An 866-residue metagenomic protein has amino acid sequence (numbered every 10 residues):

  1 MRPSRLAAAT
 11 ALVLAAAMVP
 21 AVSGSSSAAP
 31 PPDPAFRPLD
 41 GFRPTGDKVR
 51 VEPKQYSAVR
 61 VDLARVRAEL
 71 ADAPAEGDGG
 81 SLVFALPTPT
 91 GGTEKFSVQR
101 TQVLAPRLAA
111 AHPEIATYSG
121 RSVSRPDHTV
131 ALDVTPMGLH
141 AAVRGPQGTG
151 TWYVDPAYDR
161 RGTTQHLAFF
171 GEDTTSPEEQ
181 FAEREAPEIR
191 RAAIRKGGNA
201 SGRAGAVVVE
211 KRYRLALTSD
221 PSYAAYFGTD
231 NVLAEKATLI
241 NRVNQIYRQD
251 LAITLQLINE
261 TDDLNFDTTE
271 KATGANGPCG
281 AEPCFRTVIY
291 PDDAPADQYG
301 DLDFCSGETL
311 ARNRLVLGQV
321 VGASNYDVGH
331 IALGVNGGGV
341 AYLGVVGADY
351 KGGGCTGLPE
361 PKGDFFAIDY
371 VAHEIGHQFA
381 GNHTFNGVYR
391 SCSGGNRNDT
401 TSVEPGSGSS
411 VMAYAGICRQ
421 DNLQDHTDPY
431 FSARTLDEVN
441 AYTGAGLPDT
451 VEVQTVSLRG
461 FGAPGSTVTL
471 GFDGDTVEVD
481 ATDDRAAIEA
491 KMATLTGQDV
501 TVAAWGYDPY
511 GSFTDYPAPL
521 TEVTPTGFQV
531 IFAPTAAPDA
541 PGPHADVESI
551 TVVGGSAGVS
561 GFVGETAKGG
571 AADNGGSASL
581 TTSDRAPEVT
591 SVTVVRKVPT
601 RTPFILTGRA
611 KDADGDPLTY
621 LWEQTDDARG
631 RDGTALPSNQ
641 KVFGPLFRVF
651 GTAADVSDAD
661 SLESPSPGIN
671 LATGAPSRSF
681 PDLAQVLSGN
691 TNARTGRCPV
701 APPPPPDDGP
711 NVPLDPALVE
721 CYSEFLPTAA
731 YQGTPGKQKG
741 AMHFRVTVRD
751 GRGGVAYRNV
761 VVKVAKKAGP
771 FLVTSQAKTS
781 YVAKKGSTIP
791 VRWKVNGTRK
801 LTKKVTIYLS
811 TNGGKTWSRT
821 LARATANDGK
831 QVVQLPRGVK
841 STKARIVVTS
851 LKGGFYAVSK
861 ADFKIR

Functional and structural regions predicted by a protein language model:
R2, G24-Y299, G394: Zymogen propeptides/activation segments of proteases
R2-A28: Secretory targeting and sorting signals
E179-G197, P448-T582: Polar low-complexity, Ser/Thr/Gly/Ala/Asp/Asn-rich disordered segments used for subunit assembly and tip/surface
G205-D449, A571-I605, R609, A613-T619 (+3 more regions): Extracellular (secreted or membrane-anchored) zinc-dependent metallopeptidases, primarily metzincins but also closely
S579-K597, K763-P790, V795-N796, R866: Short, compositionally biased P/S/T/A/G/V-rich stretches that sit at domain boundaries
G608-D614, D626, D750, K794-R799: Extracellular acidic, Ser/Thr/Pro-rich low-complexity tracts
R749-G754, L851-G854: Short, solvent-exposed loop/turn segments at the edges of extracellular beta-sandwich modules
Y808-N812: Conserved Ser/Thr-centered positions that define the repeating blades of beta-propeller domains
